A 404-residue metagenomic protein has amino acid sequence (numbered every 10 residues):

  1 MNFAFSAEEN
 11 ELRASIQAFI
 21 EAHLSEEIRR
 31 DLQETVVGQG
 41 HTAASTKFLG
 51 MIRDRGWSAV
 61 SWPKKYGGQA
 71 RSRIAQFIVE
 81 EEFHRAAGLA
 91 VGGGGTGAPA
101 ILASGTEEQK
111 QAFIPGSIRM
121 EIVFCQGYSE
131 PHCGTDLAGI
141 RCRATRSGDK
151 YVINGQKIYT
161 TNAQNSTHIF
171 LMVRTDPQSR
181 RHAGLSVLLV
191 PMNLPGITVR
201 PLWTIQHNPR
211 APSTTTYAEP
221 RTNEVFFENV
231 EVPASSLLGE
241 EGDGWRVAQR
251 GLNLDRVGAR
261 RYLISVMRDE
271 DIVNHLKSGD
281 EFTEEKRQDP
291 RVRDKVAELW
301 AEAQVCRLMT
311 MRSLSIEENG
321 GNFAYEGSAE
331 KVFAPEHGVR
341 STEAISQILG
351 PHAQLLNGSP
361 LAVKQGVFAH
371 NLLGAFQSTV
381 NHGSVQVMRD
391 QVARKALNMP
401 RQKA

Functional and structural regions predicted by a protein language model:
M1-A4, G88-V91, Q109-K277, R394-K395 (+1 more regions): FAD-binding core of flavoproteins
M1-G92, A112, G116-R119, N274 (+6 more regions): Amphipathic, small/basic residue-rich leader segments at the start of a protein or domain
N2, S72-I74, I78-V79, T96 (+3 more regions): Glycine-rich phosphate/cofactor-binding loops in nucleotide/flavin-utilizing enzymes
E8-F19, M267, D271, A329 (+1 more regions): A non-catalytic, amphipathic alpha-helix used as a structural packing/dimerization or gating element in enzyme scaffolds
E9, I20, G56, P63 (+11 more regions): Buried hydrophobic positions in well-ordered alpha/beta secondary-structure cores of metabolic enzymes
I28-G38, F282, P290-R293, Q304-P360: C-terminal helix-coil-helix/basic helical segment that borders enzyme active sites and/or dimer interfaces and provides
T46-V123, N162-H168, G258, A303 (+5 more regions): Internal helix-loop-helix
I264-D289, D294-R307: Oxyanion-binding "anion nests"
